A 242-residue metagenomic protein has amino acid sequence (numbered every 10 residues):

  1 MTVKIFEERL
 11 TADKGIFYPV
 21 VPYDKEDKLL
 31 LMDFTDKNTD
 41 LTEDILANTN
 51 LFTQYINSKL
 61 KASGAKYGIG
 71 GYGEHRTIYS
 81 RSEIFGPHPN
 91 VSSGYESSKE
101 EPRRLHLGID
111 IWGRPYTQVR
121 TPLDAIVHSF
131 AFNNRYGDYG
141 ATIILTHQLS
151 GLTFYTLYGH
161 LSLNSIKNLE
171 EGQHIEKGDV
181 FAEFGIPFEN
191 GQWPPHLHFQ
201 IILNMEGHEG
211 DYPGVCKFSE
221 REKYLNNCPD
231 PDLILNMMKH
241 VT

Functional and structural regions predicted by a protein language model:
M1-D110, K223-T242: Polar/charged, compositionally biased leader and regulatory segments
R9-K28, K167, Q173-D179, I186-E189 (+1 more regions): Acidic, glycine-rich catalytic/binding loops that coordinate metals and/or anionic ligands
E100-R135: Short, glycine/small-residue-enriched coil/turn segments at secondary-structure junctions
H106, H147, H160, H196-H198: Histidine-centered active-site/metal-ligand motif
I111, A125, L145, G178 (+1 more regions): Terminal peptide-recognition signature
W112-G113, L161-L169: Short alpha-helix capping/helix-loop boundary micro-motifs
Q118-S129, N168-F184: Short, well-structured beta-strand-loop connectors
T121-S165: Zn2+-dependent peptidoglycan hydrolase active-site motif and core
